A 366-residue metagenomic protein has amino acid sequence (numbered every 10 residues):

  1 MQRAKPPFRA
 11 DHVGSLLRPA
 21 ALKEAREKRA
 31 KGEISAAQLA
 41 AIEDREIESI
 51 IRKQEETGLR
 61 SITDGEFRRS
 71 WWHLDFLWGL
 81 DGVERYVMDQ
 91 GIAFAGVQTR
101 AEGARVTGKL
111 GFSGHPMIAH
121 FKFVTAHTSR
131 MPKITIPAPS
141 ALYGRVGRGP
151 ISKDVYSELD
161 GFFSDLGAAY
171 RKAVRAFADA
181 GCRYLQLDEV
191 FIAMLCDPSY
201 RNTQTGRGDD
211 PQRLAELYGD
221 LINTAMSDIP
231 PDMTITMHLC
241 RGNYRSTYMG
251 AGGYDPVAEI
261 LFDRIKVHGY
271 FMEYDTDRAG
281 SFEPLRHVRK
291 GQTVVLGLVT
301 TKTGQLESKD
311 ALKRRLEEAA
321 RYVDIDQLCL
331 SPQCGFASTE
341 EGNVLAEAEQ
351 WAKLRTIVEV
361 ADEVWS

Functional and structural regions predicted by a protein language model:
M1-S366: Domain-level signal for soluble alpha/beta catalytic cores
